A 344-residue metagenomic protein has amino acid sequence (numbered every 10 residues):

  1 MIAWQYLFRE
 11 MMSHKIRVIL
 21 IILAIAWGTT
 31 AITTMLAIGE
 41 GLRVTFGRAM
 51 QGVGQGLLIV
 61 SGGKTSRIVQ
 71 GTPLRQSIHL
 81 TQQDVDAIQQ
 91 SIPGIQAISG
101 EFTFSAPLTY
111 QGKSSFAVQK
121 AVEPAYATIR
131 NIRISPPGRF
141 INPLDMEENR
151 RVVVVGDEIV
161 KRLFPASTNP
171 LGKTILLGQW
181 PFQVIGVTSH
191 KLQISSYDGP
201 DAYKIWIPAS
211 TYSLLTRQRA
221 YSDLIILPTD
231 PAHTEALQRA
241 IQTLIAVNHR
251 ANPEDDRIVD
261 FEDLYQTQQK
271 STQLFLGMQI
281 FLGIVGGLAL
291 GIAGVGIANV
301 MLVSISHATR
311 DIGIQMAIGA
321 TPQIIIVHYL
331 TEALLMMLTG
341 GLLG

Functional and structural regions predicted by a protein language model:
A3, F8, I19-A24, A31-M35 (+1 more regions): Transmembrane alpha-helical interface segments in multi-pass membrane proteins
A3-M12, D84, I88: A short amphipathic helical element positioned immediately N-terminal to and/or at the very start of a transmembrane
H14, L42, V60, I88 (+12 more regions): Generic structural signal for small/hydrophobic residues in well-ordered secondary structure, especially within
E40-V118, A125, P143, K161-R162 (+2 more regions): Hydrophobic, regular-secondary-structure patches
V53-L57, R75, Q83, P93 (+9 more regions): Extracytoplasmic
I68-I78, Y110-K113, V187-K191, R217 (+2 more regions): Structural beta->alpha junctions
P124-I141, R151-P253: Mid-to-C-terminal secondary-structure elements that act as membrane-proximal/extracytoplasmic interface segments
I225, N252-G286: Peri-transmembrane interface segments
